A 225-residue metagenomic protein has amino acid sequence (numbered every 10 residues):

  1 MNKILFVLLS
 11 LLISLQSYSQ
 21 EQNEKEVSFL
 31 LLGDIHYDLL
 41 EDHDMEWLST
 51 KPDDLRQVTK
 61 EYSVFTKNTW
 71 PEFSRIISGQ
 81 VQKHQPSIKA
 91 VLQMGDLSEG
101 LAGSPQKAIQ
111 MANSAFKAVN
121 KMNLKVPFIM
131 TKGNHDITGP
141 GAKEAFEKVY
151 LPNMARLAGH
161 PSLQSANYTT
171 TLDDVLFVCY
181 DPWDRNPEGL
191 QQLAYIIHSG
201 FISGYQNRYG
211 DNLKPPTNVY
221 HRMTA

Functional and structural regions predicted by a protein language model:
M1-I4: Positively charged n-region of N-terminal signal peptides that target proteins for export
F6-S14: Bacterial N-terminal signal peptides
L15-Q16, W47, I109, A194: Residues in and immediately flanking transmembrane alpha helices
Y18-S19, R185: Residue-level marker of positions within ordered structural domains that often coincide with functionally constrained
S19-Q106: N-terminal active-site segment of His-dependent metallophosphoesterases
A102-T224: Extended active-site neighborhood of metal-dependent phosphoesterases/phosphodiesterases
